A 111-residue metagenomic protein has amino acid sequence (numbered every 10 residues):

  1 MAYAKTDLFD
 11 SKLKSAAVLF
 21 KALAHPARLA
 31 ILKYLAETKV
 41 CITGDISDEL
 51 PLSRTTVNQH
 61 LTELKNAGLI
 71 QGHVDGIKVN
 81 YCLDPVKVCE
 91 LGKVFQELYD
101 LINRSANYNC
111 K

Functional and structural regions predicted by a protein language model:
M1-A16, A36-E37, P85-K111: Amphipathic alpha-helical dimerization/coiled-coil segments that flank or bridge DNA-binding/regulatory modules
S11-S53, D75-K87: N-terminal helix-turn-helix DNA-binding core of bacterial DNA-binding proteins
A22, N66, E97-D100: Regular, well-ordered alpha-helical segments
D48, K65-N66: Alpha-helical residues within the helix-turn-helix
L61-T62: Short, hydrophobic-biased segments on the C-terminal half of alpha helices that form "recognition helices"
